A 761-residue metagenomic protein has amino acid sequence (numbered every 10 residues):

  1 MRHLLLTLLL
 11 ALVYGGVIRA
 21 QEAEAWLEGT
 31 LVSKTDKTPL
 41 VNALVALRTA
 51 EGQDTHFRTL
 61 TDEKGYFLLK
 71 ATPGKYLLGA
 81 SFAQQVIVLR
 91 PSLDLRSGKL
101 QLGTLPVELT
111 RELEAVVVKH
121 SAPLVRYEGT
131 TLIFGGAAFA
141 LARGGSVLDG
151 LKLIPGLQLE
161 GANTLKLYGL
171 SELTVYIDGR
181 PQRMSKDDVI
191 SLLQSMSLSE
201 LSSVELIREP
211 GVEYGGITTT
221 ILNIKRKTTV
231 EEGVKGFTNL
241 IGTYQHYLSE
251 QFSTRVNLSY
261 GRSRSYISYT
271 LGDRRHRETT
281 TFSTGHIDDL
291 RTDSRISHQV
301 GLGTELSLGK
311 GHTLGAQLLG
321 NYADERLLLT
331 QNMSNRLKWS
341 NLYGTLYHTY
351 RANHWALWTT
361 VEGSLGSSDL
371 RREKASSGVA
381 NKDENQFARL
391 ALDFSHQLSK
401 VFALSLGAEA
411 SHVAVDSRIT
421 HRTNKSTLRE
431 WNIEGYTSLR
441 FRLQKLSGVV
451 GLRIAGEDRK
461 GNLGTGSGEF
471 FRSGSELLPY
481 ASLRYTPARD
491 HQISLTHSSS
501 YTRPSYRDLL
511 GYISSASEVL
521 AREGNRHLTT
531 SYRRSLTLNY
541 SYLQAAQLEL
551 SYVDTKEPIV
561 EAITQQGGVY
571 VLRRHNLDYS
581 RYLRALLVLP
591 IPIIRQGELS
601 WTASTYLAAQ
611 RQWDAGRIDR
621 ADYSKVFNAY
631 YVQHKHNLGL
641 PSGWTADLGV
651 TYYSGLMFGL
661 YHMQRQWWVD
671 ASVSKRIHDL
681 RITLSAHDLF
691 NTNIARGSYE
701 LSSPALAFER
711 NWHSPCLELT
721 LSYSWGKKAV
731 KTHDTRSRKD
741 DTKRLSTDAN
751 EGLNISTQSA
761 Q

Functional and structural regions predicted by a protein language model:
A46-R48, S81-A83, K99-A140, E160-A162 (+1 more regions): Short, acidic, small-residue-rich periplasmic hinge/interaction motif at the N-terminus of Gram-negative outer-membrane
A50-K64: Short, acidic Ser/Thr/Gly-rich low-complexity loop/linker segments typical of extracellular and cell-surface proteins
Q101-L105, V147-G150, V189-L192, L206 (+2 more regions): N-terminal periplasmic accessory domains that precede and gate Gram-negative outer-membrane beta-barrel machines
V147, R180-R208, T254: Short acidic/polar hinge/loop motifs at secondary-structure boundaries that mediate gating or recognition
L148-P181: Extracytoplasmic beta-strand/coil segments of soluble accessory domains associated with Gram-negative outer-membrane
T219-T220, K225-F237, H276-T279, G320-A323 (+6 more regions): Surface-exposed extracellular loop regions of Gram-negative outer-membrane beta-barrel proteins
D273-F387, V413-V415, L428, T502 (+4 more regions): Flexible loop and strand-edge segments within Gram-negative outer membrane beta-barrel domains
Y501-L550, D554-K556, L572-R584, P592 (+1 more regions): Outer-membrane beta-barrel signature, preferentially recognizing the C-terminal barrel domain of Gram-negative
